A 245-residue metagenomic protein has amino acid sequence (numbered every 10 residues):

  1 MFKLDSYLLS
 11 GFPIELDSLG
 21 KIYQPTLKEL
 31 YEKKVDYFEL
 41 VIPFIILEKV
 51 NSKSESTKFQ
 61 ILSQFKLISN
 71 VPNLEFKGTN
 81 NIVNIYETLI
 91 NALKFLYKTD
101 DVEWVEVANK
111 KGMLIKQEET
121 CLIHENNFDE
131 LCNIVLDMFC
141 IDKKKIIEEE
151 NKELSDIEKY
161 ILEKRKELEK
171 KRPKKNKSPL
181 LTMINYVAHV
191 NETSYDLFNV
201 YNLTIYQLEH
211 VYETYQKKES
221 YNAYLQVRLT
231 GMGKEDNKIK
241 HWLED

Functional and structural regions predicted by a protein language model:
M1-V71, N133, D137-Y224: An amphipathic, hydrophobic-aromatic interaction surface with interspersed Lys/Arg that forms lipid/phosphate-bearing
P13, I22, N80, L114 (+1 more regions): Compositionally biased, intrinsically disordered low-complexity regions
T26, H124, T204, D236-K240: General structural signal for secondary-structure boundaries
F38-E118: N-terminal leader/propeptide segments of preproteins
I82-P173: Hydrophobic, aromatic-lined core segments that form the binding pocket/scaffold for planar heteroaromatic ligands
R228-D245: Long, intrinsically disordered, low-complexity Ser/Thr/Pro-rich regulatory/activation regions of nuclear proteins
